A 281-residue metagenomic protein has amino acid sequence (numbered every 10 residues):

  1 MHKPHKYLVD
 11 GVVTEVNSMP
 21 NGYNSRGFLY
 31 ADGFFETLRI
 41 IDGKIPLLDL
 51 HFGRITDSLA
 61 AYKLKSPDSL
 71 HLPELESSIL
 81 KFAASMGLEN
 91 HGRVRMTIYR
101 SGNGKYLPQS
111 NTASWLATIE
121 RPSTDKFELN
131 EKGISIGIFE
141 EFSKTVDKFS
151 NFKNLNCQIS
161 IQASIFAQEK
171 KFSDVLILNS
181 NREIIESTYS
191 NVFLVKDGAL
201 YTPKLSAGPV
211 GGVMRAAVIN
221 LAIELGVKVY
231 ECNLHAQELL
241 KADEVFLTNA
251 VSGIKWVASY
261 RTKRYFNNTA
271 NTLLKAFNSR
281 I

Functional and structural regions predicted by a protein language model:
M1-K81, G104-I281: Helix-start/capping segments and mature chain N-termini
M86-I98: Ordered, amphipathic secondary-structure segments that act as subunit-interaction surfaces in large macromolecular
T97-K105: Low-complexity, Lys/Gly-biased intrinsically disordered segments
